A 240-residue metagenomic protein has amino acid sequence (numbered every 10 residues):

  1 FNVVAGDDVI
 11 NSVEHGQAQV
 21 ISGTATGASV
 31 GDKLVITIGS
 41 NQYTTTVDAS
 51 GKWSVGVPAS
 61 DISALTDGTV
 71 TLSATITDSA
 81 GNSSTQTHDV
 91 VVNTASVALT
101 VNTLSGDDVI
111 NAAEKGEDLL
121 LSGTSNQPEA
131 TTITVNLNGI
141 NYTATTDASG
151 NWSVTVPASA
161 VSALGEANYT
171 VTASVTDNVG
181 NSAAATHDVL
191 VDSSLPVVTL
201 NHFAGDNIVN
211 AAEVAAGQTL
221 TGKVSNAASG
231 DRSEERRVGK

Functional and structural regions predicted by a protein language model:
F1-V4, D78, S84-N102, D177 (+1 more regions): Flexible, low-complexity linkers/stalks enriched in Thr/Pro that connect modular domains
D7-Q17, D107-E117, D206-A216: Short, solvent-exposed loop/linker segments at the N-terminal edge of repeated beta-sheet extracellular domains
I21-A25, L121-S125, Q218-V224: Aromatic/hydrophobic beta-strand junction motif of beta-rich domains
A25-G31, S125-T131, S225-D231: Short proline/glycine-enriched turn/loop motifs at strand-loop junctions of beta-rich domains
G51-V55, G150-V154: Short strand-edge motifs at loop-to-beta-strand transitions and within beta-strands of extracellular beta-rich domains
A59-T69, A158-N168: Surface-exposed, short loops/turns at beta-strand junctions within beta-sandwich domains
V70-A74, V171-A173: Hydrophobic/tyrosine-rich beta-strand signature of extracellular beta-sandwich/beta-rich modules, prominently
E235-K240: Conserved small/polar residues in nucleotide/adenosyl-binding loops
